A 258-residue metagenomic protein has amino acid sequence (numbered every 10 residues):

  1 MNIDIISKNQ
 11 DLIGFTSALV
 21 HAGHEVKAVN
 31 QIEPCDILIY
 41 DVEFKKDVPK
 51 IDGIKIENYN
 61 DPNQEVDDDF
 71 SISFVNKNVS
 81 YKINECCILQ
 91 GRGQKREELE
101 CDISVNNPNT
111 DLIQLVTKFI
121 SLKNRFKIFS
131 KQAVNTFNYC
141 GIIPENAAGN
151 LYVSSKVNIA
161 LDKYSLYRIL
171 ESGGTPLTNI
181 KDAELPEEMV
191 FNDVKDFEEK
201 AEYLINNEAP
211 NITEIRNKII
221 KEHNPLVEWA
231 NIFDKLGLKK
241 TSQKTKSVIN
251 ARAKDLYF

Functional and structural regions predicted by a protein language model:
M1, A28-N30, G91-E98, G149: Short boundary motifs at domain starts and secondary-structure transition points
M1-K27, V48-D52, I113-N138: Short, charged N-terminal beta->alpha structural module
I3-I5, I13-G14, V20-A22, D67 (+2 more regions): Catalytic binding pocket for nucleotide-activated donors in carbohydrate/polymer assembly enzymes
E25-C35, Q64-E65, A147: Short acidic low-complexity segments
I32-F44: Short N-terminal targeting/anchoring amphipathic segment
P34, N63, V134, E184-L185: Positions that flank functional sites
D36-I39, I54, V157: Structural motif
D41-N124, S130-Q132, H223-N224: Catalytic core of nucleotide-activated saccharide and alditol-phosphate transferases
